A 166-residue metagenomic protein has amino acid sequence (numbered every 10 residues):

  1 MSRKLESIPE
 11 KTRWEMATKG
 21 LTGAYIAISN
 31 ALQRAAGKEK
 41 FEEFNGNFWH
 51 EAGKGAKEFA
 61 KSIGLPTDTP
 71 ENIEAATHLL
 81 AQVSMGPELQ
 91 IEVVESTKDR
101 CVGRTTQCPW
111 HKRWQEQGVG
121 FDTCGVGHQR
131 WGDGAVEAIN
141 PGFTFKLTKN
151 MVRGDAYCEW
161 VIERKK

Functional and structural regions predicted by a protein language model:
M1-R100, Q107-V126, E137-A138, G142-Y157 (+1 more regions): N-terminal accessory segment detector
G127-G132: ATP phosphate-binding glycine-rich loop and adjacent ATP-lid/helix-beta elements within ATP-binding kinase/ATPase
